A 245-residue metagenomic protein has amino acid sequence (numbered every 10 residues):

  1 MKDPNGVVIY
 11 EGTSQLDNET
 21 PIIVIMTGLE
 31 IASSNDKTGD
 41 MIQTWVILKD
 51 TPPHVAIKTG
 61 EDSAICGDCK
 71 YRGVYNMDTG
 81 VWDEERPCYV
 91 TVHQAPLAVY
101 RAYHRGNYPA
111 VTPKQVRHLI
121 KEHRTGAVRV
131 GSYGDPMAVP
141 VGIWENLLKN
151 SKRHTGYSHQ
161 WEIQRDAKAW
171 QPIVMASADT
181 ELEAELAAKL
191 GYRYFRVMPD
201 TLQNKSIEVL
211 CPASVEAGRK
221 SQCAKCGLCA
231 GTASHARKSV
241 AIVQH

Functional and structural regions predicted by a protein language model:
M1-H245: Class I S-adenosyl-L-methionine
